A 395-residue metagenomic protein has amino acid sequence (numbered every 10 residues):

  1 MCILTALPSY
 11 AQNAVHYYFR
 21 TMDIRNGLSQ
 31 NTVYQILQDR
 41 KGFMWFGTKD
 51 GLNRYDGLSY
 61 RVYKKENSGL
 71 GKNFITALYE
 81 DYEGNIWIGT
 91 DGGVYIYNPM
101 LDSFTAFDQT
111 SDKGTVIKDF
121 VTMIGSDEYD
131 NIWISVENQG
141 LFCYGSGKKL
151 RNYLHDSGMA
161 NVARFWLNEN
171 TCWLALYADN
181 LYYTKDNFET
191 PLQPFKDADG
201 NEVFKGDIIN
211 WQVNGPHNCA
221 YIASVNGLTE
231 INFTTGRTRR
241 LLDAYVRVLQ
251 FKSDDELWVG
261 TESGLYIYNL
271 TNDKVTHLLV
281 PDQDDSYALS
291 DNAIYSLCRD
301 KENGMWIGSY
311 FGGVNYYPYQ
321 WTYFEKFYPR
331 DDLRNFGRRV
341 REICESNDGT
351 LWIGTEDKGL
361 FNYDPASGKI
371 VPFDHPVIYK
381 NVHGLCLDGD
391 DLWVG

Functional and structural regions predicted by a protein language model:
M1-G395: Carboxylate-rich, polar loop motifs that coordinate divalent cations or form catalytic acidic clusters
